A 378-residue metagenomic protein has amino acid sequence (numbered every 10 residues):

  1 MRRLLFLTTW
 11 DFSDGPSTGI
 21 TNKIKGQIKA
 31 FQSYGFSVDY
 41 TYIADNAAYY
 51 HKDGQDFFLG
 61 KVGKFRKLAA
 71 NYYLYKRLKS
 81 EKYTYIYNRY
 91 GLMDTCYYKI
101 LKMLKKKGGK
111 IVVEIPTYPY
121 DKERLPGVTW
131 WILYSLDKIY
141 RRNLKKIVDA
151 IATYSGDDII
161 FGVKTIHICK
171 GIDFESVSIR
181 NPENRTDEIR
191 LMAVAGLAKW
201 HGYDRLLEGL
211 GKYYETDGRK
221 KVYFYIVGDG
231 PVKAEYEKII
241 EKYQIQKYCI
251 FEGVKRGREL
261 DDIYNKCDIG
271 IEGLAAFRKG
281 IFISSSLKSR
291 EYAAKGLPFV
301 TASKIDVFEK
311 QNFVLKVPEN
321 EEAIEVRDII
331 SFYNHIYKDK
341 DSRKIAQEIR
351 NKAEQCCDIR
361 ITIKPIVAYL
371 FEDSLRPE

Functional and structural regions predicted by a protein language model:
M1-N46, E81, A150, E208 (+1 more regions): N-terminal subdomain of nucleotide-sugar transferases
L5-L7, E183-L210, Y225: Conserved donor-binding/catalytic core segment of Leloir-type glycosyltransferases
T18, H201, R258-L260, G270-E291 (+1 more regions): Nucleotide-sugar-dependent
Y72-K76, C96, I100-K106, V113-E123 (+1 more regions): Membrane-proximal helix-turn-helix segments that form the acceptor-binding/catalytic region of lipid-linked
Y134-R180: Donor nucleotide-sugar binding/catalytic pocket of nucleotide-sugar-dependent glycosyltransferases
E237-D262: Nucleotide-activated donor-binding/catalytic signature segment of Leloir-type glycosyltransferases, i.e., the conserved
F308-Y333: Change "using UDP/GDP/dTDP sugars" to "using nucleotide sugars
E321-R327, I336-F371: A charged, aromatic-enriched C-terminal amphipathic alpha-helix characteristic of glycosyltransferases across folds
